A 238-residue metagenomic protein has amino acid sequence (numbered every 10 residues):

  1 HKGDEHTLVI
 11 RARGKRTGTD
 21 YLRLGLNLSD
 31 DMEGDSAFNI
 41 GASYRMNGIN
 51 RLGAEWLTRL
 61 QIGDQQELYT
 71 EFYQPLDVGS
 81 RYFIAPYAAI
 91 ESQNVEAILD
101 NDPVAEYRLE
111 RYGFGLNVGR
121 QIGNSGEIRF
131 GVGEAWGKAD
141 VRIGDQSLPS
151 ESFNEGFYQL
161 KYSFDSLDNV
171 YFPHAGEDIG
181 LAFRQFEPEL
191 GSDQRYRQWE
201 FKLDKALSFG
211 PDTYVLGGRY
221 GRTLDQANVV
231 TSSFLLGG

Functional and structural regions predicted by a protein language model:
K2-L167, L236-G238: Gram-negative/organellar outer-membrane beta-barrel architecture
T7, Y21-D31, Q146-E151, E155-G238: C-terminal outer-membrane beta-barrel translocator/porin domains of Gram-negative envelope proteins and their
